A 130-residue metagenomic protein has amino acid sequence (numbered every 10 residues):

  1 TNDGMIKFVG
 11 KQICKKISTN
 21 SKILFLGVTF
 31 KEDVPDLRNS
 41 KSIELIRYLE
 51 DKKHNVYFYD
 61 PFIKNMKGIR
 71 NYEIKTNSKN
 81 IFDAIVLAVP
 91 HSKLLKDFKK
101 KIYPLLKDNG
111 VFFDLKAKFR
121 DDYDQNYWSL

Functional and structural regions predicted by a protein language model:
T1-L130: Structural/interface elements that position substrates and couple domains in central-metabolism enzymes
